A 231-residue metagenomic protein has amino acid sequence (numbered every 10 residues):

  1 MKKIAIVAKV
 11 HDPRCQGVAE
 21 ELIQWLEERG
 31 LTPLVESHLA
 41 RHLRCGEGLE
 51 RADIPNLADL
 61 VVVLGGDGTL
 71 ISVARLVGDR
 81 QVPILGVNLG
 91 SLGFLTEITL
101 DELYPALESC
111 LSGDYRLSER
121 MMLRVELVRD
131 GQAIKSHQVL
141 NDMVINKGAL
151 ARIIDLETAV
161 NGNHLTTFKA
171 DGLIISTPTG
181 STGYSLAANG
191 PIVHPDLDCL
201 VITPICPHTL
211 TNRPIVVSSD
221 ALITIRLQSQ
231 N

Functional and structural regions predicted by a protein language model:
M1-L60, D101-R116, L127-H137: ATP/NTP phosphate-donor binding region
I6, V63, I175: Redox-cofactor binding/interface segments in oxidoreductases and associated redox assembly factors
H11, D67-T69, L92, T179-S181: Short glycine-rich anion-binding loops that position phosphate/pyrophosphate groups of nucleotides and phosphorylated
C15, G68-A74, T182-A187: Short glycine/serine/threonine-rich phosphate/pyrophosphate-binding segments that cradle anionic phosphate groups
S72, V77-V87, F94: Gly/Ser-rich helix-loop-strand patches that form or flank binding pockets for ribonucleotide-derived cofactors
L92-D171: Catalytic core of DAGKc-family lipid kinases
I145, N161-H164, L210-N231: ATP/nucleoside-binding phosphotransfer catalytic cores, i.e., glycine-rich phosphate-binding loops
T166-T211: Gly/Ser/Thr-rich active-site loops/lids in small-molecule metabolic enzymes that frequently grip phosphoryl groups
